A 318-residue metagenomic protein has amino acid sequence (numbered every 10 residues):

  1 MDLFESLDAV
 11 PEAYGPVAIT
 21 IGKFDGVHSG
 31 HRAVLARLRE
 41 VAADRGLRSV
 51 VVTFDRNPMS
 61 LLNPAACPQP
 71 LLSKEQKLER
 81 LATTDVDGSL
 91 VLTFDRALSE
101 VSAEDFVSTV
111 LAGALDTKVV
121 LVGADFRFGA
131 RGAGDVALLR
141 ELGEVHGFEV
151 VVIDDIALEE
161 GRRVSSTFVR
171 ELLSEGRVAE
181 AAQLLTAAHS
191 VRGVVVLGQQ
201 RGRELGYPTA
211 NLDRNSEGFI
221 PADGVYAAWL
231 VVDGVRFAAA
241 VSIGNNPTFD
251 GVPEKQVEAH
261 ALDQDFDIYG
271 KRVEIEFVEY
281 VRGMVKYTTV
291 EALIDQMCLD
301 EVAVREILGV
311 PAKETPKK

Functional and structural regions predicted by a protein language model:
D2, D87-L90, E149-V151, E274: Conserved beta-strand segments of alpha/beta enzyme cores
D2-A9, Q69, L90: Short acidic-hydrophobic, aromatic-tinged amphipathic segments that line or gate anion-handling sites
P11-S73: N-terminal catalytic cores of NTP/NDP-binding nucleotidyl/phosphoryl-transfer enzymes
H28, L81, V120, A181 (+2 more regions): Residue-level signal for inorganic ion chemistry
F54, F94, D155: Cofactor-binding loop segments of dinucleotide-utilizing enzymes, especially the Rossmann-like FAD- and NAD(P)+-binding
S60-H146: N-terminal Rossmann-like or analogous alpha/beta NTP/dinucleotide-binding catalytic cores that position adenine
D135, R140-N245, K318: Glycine-rich, Lys/Arg-enriched anion-binding loops that position phosphate/diphosphate groups for phosphoryl
G198-K318: Phosphate/ribose-recognition catalytic cores of enzymes acting on nucleotide-derived substrates
